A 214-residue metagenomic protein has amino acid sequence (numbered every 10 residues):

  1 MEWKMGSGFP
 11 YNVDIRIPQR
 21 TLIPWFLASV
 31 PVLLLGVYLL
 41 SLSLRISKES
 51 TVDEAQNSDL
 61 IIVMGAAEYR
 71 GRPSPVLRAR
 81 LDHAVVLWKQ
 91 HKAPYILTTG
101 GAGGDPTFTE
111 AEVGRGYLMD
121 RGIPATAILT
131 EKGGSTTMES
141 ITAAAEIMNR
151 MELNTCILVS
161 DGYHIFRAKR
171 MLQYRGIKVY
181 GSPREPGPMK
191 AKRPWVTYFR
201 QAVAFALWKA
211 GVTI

Functional and structural regions predicted by a protein language model:
E2-D59: N-terminal membrane-anchoring alpha-helices
W3, F9, L44, P94 (+2 more regions): A generic structural signal for solvent-exposed, polar alpha-helical segments
M5, I15-I17, V85, V113 (+2 more regions): Low-complexity, compositionally biased segments
G6-G8, I23, L35, G114 (+3 more regions): Generic intrinsically disordered, low-complexity segments enriched for polar/acidic and small residues
L42-F199: A structural signal for short, hydrophobic/glycine-enriched beta-strand patches
T197-V212: Short hydrophobic helices that act as membrane-entry/anchoring signals
